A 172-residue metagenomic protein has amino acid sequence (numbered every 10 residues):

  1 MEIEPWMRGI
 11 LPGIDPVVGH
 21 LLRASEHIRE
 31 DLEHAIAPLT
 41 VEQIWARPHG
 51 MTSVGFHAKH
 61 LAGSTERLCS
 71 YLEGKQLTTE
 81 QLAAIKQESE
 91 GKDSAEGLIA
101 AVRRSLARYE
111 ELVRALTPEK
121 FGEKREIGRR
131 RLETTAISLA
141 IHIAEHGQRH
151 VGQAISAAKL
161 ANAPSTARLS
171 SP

Functional and structural regions predicted by a protein language model:
E2-I10, V18, L22-E26, E33 (+2 more regions): Short, contiguous alpha-helical
I28-A35, S105: Amphipathic alpha-helical packing segments from all-alpha helical-bundle domains
I36, A58, I99-V102: A generic alpha-helix structural signal
I36-L39, Q43, L72, L106-Y109 (+2 more regions): A general structural signal marking secondary-structure boundaries and capping sites
Q87-I127, T135-G147: Acidic/histidine-rich alpha-helical segments that form the ligand environment of transition-metal centers
